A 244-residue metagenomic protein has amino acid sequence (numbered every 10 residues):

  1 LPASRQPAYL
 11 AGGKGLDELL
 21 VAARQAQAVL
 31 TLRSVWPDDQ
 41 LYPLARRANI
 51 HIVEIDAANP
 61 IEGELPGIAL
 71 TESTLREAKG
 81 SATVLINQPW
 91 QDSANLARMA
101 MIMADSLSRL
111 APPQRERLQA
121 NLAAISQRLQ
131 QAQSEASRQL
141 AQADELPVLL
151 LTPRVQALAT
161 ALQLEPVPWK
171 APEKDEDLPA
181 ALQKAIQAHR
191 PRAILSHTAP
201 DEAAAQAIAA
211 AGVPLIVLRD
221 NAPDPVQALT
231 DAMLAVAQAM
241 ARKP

Functional and structural regions predicted by a protein language model:
L1-P244: Extracytoplasmic metal-acquisition and chelation regions
